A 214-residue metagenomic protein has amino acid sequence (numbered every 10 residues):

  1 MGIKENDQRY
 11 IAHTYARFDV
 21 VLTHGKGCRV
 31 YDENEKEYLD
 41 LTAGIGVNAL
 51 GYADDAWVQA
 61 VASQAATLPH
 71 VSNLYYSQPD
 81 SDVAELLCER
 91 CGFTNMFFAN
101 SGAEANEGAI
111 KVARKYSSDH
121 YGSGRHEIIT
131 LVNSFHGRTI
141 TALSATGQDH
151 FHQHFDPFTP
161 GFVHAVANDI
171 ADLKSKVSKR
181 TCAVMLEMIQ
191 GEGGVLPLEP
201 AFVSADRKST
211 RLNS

Functional and structural regions predicted by a protein language model:
M1-K26: Active-site-adjacent loop/helix segments that line or gate small-molecule/cofactor pockets in enzymes
Q8-A12, A16, A62-H70, E89 (+5 more regions): Generic secondary-structure signature for well-ordered alpha-helical cores
R9, E37-S123: Glycine-rich loop-to-alpha-helix module at the N-terminal edge of alpha/beta enzyme cores
V20-D40: Active-site and channel-lining beta-strand-loop segments that bind or position nucleotide-derived/phosphorylated
A84-A183, E192: PLP-dependent aspartate aminotransferase-fold enzymes
I189-S209: Active-site core of PLP-dependent enzymes with the aminotransferase class I/II
T210-S214: Conserved small/polar residues in nucleotide/adenosyl-binding loops
